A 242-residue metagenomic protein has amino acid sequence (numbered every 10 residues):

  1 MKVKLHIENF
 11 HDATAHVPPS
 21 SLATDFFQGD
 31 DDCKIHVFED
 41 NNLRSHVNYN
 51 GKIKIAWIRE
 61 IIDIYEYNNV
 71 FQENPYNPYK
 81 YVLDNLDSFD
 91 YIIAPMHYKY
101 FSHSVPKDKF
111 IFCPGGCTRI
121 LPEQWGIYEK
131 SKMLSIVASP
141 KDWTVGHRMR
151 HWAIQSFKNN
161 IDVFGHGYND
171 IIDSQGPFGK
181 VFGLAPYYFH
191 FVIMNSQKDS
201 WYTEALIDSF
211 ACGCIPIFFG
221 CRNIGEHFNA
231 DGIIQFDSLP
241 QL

Functional and structural regions predicted by a protein language model:
M1-Q235: Nucleotide-sugar donor-binding catalytic core of glycosyltransferases
S238-L242: C-terminal "capping" alpha-helix adjacent to the active site of nucleotide-linked donor transferases in cell-envelope
